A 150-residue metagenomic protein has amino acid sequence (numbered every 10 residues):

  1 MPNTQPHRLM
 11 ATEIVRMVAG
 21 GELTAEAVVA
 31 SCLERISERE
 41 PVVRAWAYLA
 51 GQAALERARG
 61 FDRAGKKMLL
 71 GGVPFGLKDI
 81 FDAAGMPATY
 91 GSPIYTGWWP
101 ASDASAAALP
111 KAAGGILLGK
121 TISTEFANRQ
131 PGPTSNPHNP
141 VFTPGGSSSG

Functional and structural regions predicted by a protein language model:
M1-L55: An N-terminal boundary/leader segment
V15, G65, A107-A108: Short glycine-/small-residue-rich flexible loop motifs, especially phosphate/cofactor-binding loops
E22-L23, K66-L69, P133: Residue-level recognition of short, well-ordered coil/turn positions that link secondary-structure elements
R35, R39, F61-A64, A113: Change "in soluble alpha/beta enzymes" to "in soluble alpha/beta proteins
V42, G60-A64, P137-N139, G145: Short alpha-helix boundary/capping motifs
Q52-R59, G114-G115: Long amphipathic alpha-helix in the N-terminal Rossmann-like dinucleotide-binding domain of NAD(P)-dependent
F61-P74: Immediate post-signal peptide segment of exported/extracytoplasmic ligand-binding proteins
G71-G150: Short glycine/serine-rich loop/turn segments
